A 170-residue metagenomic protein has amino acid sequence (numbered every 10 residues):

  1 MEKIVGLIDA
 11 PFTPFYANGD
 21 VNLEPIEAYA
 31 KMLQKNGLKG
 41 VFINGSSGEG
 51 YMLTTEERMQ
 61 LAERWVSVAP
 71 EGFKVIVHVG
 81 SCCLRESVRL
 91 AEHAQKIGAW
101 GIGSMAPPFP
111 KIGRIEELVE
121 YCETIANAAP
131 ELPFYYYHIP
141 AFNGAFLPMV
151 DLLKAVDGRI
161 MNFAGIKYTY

Functional and structural regions predicted by a protein language model:
M1-L147: Active-site beta->alpha loop and helix N-cap motifs at the rims of alpha/beta catalytic domains
L33, A94, A155-M161: Structural motif
G103, M161-Y170: Catalytic beta/alpha-barrel core
L147-G158, Y170: Active-site glycine-rich loop that binds ribose-phosphate moieties when present
